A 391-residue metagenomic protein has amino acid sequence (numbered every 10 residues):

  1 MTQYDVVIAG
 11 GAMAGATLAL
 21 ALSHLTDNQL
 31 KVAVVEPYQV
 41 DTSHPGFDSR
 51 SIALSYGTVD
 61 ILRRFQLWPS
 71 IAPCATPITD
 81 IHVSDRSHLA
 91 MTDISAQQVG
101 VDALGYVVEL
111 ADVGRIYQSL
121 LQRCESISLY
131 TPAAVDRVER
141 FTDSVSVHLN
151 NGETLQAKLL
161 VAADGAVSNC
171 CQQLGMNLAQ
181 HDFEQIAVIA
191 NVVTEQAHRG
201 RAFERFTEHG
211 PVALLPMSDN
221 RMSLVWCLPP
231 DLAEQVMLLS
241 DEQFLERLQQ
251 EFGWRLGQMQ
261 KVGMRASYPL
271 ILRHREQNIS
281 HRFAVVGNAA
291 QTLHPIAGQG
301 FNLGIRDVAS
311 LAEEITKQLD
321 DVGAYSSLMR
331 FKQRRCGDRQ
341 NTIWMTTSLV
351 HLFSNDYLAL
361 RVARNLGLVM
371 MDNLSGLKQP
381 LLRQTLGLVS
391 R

Functional and structural regions predicted by a protein language model:
M1-A12, A33: Beta1/beta-strand and adjacent pyrophosphate-binding region of the FAD-binding site in flavoprotein oxidoreductases
G15: N-terminal Rossmann-fold NAD(P) dinucleotide-binding loop
S23-D48: Glycine-rich FAD pyrophosphate-binding loop
G46-R86: N-terminal FAD cofactor-binding segment of flavoenzymes
L62, L160-Q258, V262-R265: Conserved FAD-binding catalytic core of PHBH/FMO-like flavoproteins
C74-Q173, H181-I186: Conserved N-terminal helical subregion
E234, L238-Y325: FAD/FMN-dependent oxidoreductases across multiple families
E313-R391: C-terminal helical "tail/cap" subdomain of flavin- and related membrane-associated enzymes
